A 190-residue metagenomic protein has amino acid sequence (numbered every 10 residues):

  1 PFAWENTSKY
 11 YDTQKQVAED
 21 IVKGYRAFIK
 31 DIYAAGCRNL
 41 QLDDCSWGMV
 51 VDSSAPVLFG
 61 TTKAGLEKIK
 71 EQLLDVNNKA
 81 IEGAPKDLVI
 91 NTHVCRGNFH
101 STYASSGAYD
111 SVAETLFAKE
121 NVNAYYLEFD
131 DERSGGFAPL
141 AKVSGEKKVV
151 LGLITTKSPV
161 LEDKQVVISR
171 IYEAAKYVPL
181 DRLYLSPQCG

Functional and structural regions predicted by a protein language model:
P1-G190: Domain-level signal for soluble alpha/beta catalytic cores
